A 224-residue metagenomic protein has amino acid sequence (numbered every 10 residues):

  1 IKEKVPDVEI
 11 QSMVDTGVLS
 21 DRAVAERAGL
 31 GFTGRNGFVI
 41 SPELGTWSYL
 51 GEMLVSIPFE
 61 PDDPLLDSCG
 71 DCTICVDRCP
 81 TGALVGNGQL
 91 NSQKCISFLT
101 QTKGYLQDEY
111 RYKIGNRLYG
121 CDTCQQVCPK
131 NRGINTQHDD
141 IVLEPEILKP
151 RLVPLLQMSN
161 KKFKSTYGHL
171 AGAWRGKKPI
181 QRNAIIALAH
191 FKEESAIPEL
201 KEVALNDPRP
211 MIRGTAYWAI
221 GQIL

Functional and structural regions predicted by a protein language model:
I1-E146: Catalytic cores of enzyme domains
L118, P129, G133, A189-E193 (+2 more regions): Hydrophobic alpha-helix feature that most strongly marks membrane-spanning transmembrane helices and their immediate
K130, I134-V153, P179, A189-H190 (+2 more regions): A detector for short metal-coordination/catalytic motifs
P145-K178, I185: Alpha-helical adaptor scaffolds
K162-T166, E193-L205, L224: Amphipathic alpha-helical scaffolding segments comprising HEAT/armadillo-like alpha-solenoid repeats
W174, K178-P179, E194, P208-M211: Alpha-helix N-cap/helix-start positions at coil->helix boundaries
Q181-E193, R213-I223: Structural detector for internal amphipathic alpha-helices that build alpha-solenoid repeat scaffolds
E202-R209, G214: C-terminal/domain-terminus segments
